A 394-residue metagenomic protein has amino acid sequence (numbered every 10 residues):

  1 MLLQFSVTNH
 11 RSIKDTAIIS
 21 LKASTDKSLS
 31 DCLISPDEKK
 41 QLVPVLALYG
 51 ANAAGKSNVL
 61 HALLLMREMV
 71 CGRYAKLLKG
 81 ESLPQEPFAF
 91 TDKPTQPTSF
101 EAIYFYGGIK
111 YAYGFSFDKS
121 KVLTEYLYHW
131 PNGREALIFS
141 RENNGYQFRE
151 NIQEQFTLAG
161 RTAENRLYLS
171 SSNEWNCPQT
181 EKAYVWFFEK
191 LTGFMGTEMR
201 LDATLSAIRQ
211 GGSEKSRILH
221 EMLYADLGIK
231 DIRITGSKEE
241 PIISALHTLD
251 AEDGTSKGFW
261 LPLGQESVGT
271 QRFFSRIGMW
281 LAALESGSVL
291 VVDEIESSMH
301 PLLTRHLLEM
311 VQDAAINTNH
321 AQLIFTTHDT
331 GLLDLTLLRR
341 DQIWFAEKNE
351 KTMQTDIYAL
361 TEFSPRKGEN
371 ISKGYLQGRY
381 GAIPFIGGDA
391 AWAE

Functional and structural regions predicted by a protein language model:
M1-L65: Pre-Walker A-like glycine/lysine-rich segment at the N-terminus of P-loop NTPase domains
M1-Q4, A245-H247, R305-E394: C-terminal lobe/lid and adjacent interdomain/linker elements of RecA-like ASCE P-loop ATPase modules
T8, M199-Q265, F385-A393: Extended helical coiled-coil dimerization/tether regions that scaffold and oligomerize large DNA-maintenance assemblies
S12, Y106-G108, N132: Glycine-centered tight beta-turn/hairpin loop motif at sheet-sheet or coil-to-beta transitions
I34-Q41, V45-A47, A51, L60-Y113 (+1 more regions): Conserved P-loop NTP-binding catalytic core
K40-Q41, K93-T95, F105-G108, L281-L284 (+2 more regions): Conserved catalytic network of the ASCE P-loop NTPase/AAA+ motor domain
V45-Y49, S237-L281, V289-L302: Conserved ABC ATPase signature
A112-K238: Electropositive, glycine-dotted interaction segments that contact anionic polymers or phosphate-rich ligands
